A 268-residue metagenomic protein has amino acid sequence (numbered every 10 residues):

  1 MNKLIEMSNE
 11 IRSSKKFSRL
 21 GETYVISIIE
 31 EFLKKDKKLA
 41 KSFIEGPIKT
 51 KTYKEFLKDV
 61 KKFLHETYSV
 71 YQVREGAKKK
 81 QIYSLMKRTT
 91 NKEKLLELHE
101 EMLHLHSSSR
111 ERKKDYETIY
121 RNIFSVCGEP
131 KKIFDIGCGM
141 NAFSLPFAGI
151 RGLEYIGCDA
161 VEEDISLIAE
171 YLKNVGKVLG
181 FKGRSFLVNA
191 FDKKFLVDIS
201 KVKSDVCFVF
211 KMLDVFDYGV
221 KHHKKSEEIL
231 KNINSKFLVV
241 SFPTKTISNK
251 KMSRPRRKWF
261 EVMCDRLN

Functional and structural regions predicted by a protein language model:
F43-C127: Conserved Class I S-adenosyl-L-methionine-dependent methyltransferase catalytic core
E129-N141: Conserved class I S-adenosyl-L-methionine
G139-G152: Conserved SAM-binding loop of SAM-dependent methyltransferases across substrates and taxa, primarily the Class I
L145, S204-V220: A short SAM/SAH-binding and catalytic strip from SAM-dependent methyltransferases
E154-A160: Conserved SAM-binding motif I beta-strand of class I
S166-V206: S-adenosyl-L-methionine
N234-K245: Conserved beta-strand signature within the Rossmann-like core of class I S-adenosyl-L-methionine
K251-L267: Short alpha-helix
